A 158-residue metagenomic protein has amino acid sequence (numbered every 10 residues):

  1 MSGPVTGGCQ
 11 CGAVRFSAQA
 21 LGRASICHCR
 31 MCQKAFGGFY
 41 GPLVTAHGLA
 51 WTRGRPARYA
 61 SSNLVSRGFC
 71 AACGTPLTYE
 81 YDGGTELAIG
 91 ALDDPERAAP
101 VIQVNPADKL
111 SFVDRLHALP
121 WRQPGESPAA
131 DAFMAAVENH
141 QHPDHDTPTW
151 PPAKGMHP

Functional and structural regions predicted by a protein language model:
M1-G8, A13-P158: A short Gly-Trp-Pro
